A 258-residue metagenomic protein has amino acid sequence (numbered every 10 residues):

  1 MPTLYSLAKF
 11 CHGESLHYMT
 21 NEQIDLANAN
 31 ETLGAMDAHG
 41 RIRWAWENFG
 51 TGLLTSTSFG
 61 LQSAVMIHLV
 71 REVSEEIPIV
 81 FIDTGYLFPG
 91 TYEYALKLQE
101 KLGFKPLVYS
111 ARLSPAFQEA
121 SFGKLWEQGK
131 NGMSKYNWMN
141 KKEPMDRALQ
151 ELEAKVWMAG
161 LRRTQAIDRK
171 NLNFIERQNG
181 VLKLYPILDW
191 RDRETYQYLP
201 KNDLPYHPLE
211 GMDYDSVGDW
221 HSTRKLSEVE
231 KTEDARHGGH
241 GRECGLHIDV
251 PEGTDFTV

Functional and structural regions predicted by a protein language model:
P2-S6: Extreme N-terminal basic, low-complexity initiation segments that serve as generic localization/processing leaders
L7-H12, L16-V258: Nucleotide-activated chemistry modules centered on ATP-dependent adenylation/adenylyltransferase
